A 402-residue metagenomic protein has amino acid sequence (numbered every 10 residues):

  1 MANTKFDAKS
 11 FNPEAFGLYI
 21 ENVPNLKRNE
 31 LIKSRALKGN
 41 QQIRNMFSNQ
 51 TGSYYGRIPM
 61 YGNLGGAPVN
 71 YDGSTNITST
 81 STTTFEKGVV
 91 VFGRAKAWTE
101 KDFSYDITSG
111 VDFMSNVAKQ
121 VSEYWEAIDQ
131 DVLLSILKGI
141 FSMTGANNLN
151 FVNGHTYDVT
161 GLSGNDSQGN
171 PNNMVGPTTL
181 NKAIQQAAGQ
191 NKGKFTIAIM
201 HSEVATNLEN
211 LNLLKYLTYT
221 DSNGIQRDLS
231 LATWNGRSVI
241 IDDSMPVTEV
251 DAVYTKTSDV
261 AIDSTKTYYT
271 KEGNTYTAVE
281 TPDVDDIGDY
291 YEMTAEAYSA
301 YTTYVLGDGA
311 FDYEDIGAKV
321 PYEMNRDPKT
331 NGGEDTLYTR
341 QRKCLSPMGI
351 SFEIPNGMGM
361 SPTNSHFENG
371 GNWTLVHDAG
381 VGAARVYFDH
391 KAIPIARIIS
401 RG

Functional and structural regions predicted by a protein language model:
M1-V89, G380-G402: N-terminal "assembly arms/tails" that initiate or stabilize quaternary assembly in self-assembling proteins
A2-F11, E30-S34, V152-K182, E209-G402: Sequence/fold signature of self-assembling virion shell proteins
I20, I58-G62, S202, D243 (+2 more regions): Pocket-edge structural micro-motifs
P24, R28, I32, S122-L137 (+2 more regions): Hydrophobic/aromatic-lined pockets within catalytic cores
R28-Y54, M60-P68, P171-T196, V204-T206 (+4 more regions): Short, low-complexity, charged/polar segments at coil/turn and helix-coil boundaries
I58, F85-N150, A188-E203, T330-P347: Long, contiguous amphipathic alpha-helices that act as assembly "spine/axial" helices in icosahedral shell and virion
I77, K138-A146, N150-S163: N-terminal intrinsically disordered, low-complexity, charge/repeat-rich segments that act as generic
